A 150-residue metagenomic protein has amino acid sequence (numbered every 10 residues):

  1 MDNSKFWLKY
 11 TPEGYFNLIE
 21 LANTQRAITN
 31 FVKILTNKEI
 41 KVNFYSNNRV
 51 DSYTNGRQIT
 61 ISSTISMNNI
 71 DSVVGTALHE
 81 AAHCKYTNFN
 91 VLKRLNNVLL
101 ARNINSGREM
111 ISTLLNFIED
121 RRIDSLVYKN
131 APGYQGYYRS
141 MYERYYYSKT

Functional and structural regions predicted by a protein language model:
M1-T150: Basic/hydrophobic alpha-helical interface regions
